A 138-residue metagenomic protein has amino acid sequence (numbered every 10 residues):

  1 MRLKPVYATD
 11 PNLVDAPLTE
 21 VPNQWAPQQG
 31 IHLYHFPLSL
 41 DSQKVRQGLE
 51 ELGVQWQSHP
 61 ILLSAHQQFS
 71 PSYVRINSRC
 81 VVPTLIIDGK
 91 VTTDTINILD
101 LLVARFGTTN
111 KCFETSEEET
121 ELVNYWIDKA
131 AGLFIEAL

Functional and structural regions predicted by a protein language model:
M1-L138: GST-like domain detector, emphasizing the conserved glutathione-binding G-site in the N-terminal thioredoxin-like
